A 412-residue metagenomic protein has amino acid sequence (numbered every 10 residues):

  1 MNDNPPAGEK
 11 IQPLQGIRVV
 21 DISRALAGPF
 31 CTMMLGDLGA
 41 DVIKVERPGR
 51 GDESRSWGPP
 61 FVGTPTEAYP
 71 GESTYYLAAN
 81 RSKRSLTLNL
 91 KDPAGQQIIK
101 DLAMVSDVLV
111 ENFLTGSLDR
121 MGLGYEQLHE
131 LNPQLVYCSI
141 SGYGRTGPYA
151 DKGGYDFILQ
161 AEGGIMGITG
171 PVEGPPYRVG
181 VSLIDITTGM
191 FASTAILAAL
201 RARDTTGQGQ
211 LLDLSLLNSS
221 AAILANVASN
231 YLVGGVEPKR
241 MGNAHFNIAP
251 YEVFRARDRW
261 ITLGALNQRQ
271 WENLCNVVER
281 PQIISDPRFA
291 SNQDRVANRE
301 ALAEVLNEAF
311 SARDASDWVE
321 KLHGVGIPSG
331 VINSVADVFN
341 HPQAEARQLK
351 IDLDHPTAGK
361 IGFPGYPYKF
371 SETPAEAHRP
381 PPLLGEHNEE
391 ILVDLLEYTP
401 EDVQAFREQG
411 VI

Functional and structural regions predicted by a protein language model:
M1-T205, L383, E389-I412: N-terminal helix-loop segment corresponding to the beta1-alpha1 unit of nucleotide/adenylate-binding folds
V42-V45, H323-D337, Y398-V403: Short, well-structured beta-strand/strand-turn elements
G49, Y143-G144, L216-A221, D258 (+2 more regions): Glycine-rich beta-alpha junction loops
E67-A68, Y76, M241-F246, Y251-E252 (+2 more regions): Short Gly/Pro-enriched turn/cap motifs at secondary-structure boundaries
R145, E173-V181, D204-S220, K239-F246 (+1 more regions): Conserved Rossmann-fold dehydrogenase catalytic segment
G189-G209, A222-G235, C275-Q282: Oxidoreductase and adenylate-handling cofactor-binding alpha/beta cores
N247-V325, S329: Aromatic-enriched alpha-helical interface/lid elements that frame and gate functional surfaces
G324-H378: A glycine-rich dinucleotide-binding beta-alpha-beta segment and adjacent secondary-structure elements that constitute
